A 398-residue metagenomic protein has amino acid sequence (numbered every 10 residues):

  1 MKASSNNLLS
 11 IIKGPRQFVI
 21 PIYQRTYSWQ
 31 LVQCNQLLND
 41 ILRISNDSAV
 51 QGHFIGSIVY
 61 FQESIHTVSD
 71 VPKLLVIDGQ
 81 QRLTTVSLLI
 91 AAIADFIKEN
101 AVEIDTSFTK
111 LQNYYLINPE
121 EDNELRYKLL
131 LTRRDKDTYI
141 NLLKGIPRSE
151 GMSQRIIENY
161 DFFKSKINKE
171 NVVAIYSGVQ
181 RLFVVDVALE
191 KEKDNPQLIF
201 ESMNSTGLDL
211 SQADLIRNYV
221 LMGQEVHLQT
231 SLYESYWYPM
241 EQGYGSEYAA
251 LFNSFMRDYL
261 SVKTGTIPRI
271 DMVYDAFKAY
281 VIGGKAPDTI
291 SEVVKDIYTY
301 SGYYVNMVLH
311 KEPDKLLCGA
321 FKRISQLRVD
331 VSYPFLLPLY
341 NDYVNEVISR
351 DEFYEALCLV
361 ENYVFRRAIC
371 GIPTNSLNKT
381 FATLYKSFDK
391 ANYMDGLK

Functional and structural regions predicted by a protein language model:
K2-I270, T374, F381: Glycine- and hydrophobic-rich flexible loops that cap the catalytic core of alpha/beta enzyme folds
V184, Q212-I216, L221-K398: A cross-family structural signal marking well-folded subdomains
